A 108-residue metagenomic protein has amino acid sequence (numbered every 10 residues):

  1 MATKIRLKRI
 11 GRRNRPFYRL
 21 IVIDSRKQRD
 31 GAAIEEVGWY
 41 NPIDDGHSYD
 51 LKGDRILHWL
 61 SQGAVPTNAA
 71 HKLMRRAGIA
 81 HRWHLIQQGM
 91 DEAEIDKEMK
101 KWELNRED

Functional and structural regions predicted by a protein language model:
M1-D108: Structured, basic alpha/beta domains of bacterial-type, RNA-associated proteins
